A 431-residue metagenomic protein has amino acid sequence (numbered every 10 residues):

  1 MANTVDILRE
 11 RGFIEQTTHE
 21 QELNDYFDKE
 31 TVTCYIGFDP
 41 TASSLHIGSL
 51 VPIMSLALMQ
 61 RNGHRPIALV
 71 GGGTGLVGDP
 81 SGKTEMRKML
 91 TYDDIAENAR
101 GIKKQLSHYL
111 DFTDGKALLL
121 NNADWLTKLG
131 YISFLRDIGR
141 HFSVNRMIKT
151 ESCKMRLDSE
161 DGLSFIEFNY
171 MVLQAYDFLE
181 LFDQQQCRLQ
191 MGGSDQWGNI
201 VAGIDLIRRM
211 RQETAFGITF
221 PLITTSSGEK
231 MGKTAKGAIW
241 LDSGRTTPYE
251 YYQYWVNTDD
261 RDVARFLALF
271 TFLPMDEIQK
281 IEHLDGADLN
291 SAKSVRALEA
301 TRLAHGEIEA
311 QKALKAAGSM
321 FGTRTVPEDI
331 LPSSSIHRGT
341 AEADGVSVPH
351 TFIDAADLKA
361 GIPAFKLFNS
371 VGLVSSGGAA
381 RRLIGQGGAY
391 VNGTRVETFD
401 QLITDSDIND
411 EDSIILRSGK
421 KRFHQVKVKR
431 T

Functional and structural regions predicted by a protein language model:
M1-C34: Positively charged, low-complexity intrinsically disordered leader regions
R11, T91-Y92, N98, H108-T219: Divalent-metal (Mg2+/Mn2+/Ca2+)-assisted nucleotide/phosphate chemistry catalytic cores
E22-P80, Q190-W197: N-terminal catalytic cores of NTP/NDP-binding nucleotidyl/phosphoryl-transfer enzymes
P52-M59, L181, N199-I207, A300 (+1 more regions): Buried hydrophobic packing segments
G78-G82, L129-L135, E229-A235: Short acidic, glycine/serine/threonine-rich loops at helix termini
P80-A96: A charged helix-plus-loop insertion that forms the helical arch/lid used to bind and gate nucleic-acid substrates
R209-T431: Conserved nucleotide- and phosphate/pyrophosphate-binding catalytic cores in adenylate/nucleotidyl-handling enzymes
